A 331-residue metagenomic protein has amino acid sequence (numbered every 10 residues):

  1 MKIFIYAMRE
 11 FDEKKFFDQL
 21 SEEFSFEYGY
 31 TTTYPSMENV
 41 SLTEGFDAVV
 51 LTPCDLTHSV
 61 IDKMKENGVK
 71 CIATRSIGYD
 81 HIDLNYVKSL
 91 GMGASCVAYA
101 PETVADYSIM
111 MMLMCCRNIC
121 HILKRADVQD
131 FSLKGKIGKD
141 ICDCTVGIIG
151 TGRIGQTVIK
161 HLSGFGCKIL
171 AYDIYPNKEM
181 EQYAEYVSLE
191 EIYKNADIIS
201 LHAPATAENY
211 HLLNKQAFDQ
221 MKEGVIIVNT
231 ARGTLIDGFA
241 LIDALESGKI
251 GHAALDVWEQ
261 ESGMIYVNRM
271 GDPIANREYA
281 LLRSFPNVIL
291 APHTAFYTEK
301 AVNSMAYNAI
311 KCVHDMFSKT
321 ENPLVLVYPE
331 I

Functional and structural regions predicted by a protein language model:
M1-F46: N-terminal glycine-/charge-rich "phosphate-binding" loop or analogous flexible N-terminal tail
L42-A48, N67-K70, K194-I199, K222-V225: Short acidic/histidine-rich motifs immediately flanking catalytic phosphotransfer sites in two-component signaling
F46-L123, G135-G138: Phosphate/diphosphate ligand-binding glycine-rich loop within oxidoreductases
P53-C54, D197, A203-A205, A231-R232 (+1 more regions): Short glycine-/small-residue-rich Rossmann-like dinucleotide-binding loops
L56-V69, E208-I227: Rossmann-fold NAD(P) dinucleotide-binding segment
A105-K124, S163-C167, I310-D315, K319: Oxidoreductase and adenylate-handling cofactor-binding alpha/beta cores
K134-E223, F239: Rossmann-like dinucleotide/phosphate-binding beta-alpha-beta segment
G224, G233-I331: Rossmann-like dinucleotide-binding domain for NAD(H)/NADP(H)
